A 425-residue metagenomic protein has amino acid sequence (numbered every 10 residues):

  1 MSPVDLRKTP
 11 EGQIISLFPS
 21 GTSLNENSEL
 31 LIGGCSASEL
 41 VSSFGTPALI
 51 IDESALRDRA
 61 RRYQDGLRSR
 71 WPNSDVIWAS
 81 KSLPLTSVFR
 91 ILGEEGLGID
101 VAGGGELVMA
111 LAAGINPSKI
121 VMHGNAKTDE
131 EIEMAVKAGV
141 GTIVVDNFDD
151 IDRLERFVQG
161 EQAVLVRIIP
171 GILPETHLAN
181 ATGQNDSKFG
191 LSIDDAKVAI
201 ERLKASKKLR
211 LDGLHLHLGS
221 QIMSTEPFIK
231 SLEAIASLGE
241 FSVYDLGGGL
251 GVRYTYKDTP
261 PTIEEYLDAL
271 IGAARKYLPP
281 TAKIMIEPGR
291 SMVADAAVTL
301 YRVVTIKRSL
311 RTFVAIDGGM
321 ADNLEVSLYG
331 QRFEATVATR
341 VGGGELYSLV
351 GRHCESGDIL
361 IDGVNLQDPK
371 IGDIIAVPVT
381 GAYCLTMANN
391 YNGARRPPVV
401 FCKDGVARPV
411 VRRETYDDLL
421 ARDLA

Functional and structural regions predicted by a protein language model:
M1-Q162, D186, E201, A205-L211 (+1 more regions): A charged N-terminal "starter" segment
S2-G12, P170-K307, N392-A394, K403: Active-site loop/helix belt of alpha/beta enzymes
L56, K81, G103, A135 (+6 more regions): Conserved, mostly hydrophobic/aromatic
S82-P84, G105, A126-T128, N147-D149 (+7 more regions): Active-site-proximal loop/turn and secondary-structure-junction residues that shape catalytic pockets, frequently
F89, A112, I132-K137, L154-F157 (+6 more regions): Short acidic, glycine/serine/threonine-rich loops at helix termini
D100-V101, V144, L165, H215 (+2 more regions): Conserved beta-strand positions in the central sheet of alpha/beta enzyme cores
E161-L173: Glycine-rich, aromatic-flanked loop segments that form ligand/cofactor-binding clefts across common enzyme folds
P280-A425: Charged (often Lys/Glu-rich) extended helix/loop segments that serve as interaction or gating elements
